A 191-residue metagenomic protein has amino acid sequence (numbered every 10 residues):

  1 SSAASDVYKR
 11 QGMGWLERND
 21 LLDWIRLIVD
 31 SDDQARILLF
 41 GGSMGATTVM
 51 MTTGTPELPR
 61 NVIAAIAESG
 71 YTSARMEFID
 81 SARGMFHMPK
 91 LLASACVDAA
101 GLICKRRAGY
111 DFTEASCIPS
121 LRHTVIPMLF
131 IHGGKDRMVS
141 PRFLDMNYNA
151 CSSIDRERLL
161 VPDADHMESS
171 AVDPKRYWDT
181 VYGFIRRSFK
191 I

Functional and structural regions predicted by a protein language model:
S2-Y8: Short, small-residue-biased leader/transition segments that mark boundaries at the very start of proteins
R10-D32: Alpha/beta-hydrolase active-site loop
S31-S43: Alpha/beta-hydrolase fold nucleophile elbow
M51-D111, P119: Hydrolase active-site cap/lid region
C117, I126, S140-N149: Short alpha-helix in the alpha/beta-hydrolase fold that links the catalytic acid
H123-V125, F130-H132, D136: Short beta-strand/loop motif that positions the catalytic acidic residue of the alpha/beta-hydrolase fold
K135-V139, M167-E168: Acidic catalytic loop of the alpha/beta-hydrolase fold
A164-W178: Catalytic histidine-centered segment of alpha/beta-hydrolase-like enzymes
